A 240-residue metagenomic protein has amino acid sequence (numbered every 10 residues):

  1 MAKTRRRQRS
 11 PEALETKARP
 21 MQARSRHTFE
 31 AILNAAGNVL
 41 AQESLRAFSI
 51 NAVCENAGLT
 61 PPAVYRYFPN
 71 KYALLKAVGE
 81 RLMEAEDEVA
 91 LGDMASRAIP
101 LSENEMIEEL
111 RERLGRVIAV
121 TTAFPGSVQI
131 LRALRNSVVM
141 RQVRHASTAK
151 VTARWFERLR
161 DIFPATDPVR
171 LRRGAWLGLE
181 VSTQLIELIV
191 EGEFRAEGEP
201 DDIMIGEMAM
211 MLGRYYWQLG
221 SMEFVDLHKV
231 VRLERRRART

Functional and structural regions predicted by a protein language model:
M1-H27, A98, M222-T240: N-terminal intrinsically disordered/low-complexity leader segments
M21, H27-A35, G174: N-terminal positioning helix adjacent to the helix-turn-helix/winged-helix DNA-binding module
A31, A35, V39-A73, A77: Helix-turn-helix
I32-L40, L82, E86, V117: Short hydrophobic clusters on alpha-helical segments that form packing/core surfaces in small helical domains
L40, L75-L82, S147, V151: Alpha-helical DNA-contacting segments of helix-turn-helix folds
A77, G92-T122, G178: Hydrophobic alpha-helical connector segments
R97-I99, A123-Q129, L134, A149-A175 (+2 more regions): Hydrophobic alpha-helical bundle segments that form small-molecule/ligand-binding pockets
R141, D161-M211, L219-V230: Hydrophobic/aromatic-rich alpha-helical bundle segments in the mid-to-C-terminal region
